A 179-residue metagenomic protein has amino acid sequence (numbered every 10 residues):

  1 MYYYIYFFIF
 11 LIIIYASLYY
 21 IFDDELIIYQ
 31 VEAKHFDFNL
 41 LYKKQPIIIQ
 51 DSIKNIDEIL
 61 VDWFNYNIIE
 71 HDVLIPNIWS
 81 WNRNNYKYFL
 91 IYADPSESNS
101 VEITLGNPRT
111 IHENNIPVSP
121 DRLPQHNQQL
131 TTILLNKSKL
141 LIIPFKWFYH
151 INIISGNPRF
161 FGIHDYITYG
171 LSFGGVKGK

Functional and structural regions predicted by a protein language model:
M1-D24: Terminal signal-anchor or tail-anchor transmembrane helices that tether membrane-associated enzymes to cellular
F22-E32, F38-Y42, I53-K137, W147-K179: Active-site region of the double-stranded beta-helix
